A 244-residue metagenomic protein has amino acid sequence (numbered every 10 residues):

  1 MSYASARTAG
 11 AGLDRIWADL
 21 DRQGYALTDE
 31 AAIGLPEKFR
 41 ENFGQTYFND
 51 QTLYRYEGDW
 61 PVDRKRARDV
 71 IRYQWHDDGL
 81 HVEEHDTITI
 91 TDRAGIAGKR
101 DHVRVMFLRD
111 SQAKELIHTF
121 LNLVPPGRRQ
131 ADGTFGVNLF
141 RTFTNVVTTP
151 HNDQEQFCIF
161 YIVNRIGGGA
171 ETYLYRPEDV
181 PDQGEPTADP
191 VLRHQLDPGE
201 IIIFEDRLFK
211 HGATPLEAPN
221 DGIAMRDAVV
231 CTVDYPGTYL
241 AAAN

Functional and structural regions predicted by a protein language model:
M1-A94: N-terminal auxiliary "cap/dimerization" subdomain that precedes the catalytic jelly-roll/cupin core of mononuclear
S2-A11, A67, Q74, D78-G79 (+2 more regions): Generic detector of solvent-exposed, compositionally biased contiguous segments
L27, Q156-C158, A228: Intrinsic-disorder/low-complexity, polar/charged segments enriched in Ser/Thr/Lys/Arg/Asp/Glu/Gln
A31, H76, F140, I162 (+2 more regions): Structured loops at beta-to-helix junctions and adjacent beta-edge loops in soluble globular domains
A32-G34, T142, N164, D179 (+2 more regions): Short, solvent-exposed loop/turn segments at secondary-structure junctions
R72-T134: Signature of the catalytic double-stranded beta-helix
R129-L196: Catalytic core of non-heme Fe(II) oxygenases with the double-stranded beta-helix
Y173-N244: Catalytic core of Fe(II)/2-oxoglutarate
